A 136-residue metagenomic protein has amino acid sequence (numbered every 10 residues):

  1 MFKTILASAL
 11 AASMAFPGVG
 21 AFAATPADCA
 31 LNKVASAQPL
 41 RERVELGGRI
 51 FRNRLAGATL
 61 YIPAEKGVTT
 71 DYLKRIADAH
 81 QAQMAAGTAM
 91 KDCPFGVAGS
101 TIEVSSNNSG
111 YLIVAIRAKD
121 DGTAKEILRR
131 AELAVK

Functional and structural regions predicted by a protein language model:
M1-T4: Positively charged n-region of N-terminal signal peptides that target proteins for export
M14-F22: C-terminal segment of classical bacterial N-terminal signal peptides
A24-R54: Compositionally biased P/S/T/G-rich terminal and signal peptide-adjacent segments that lie outside catalytic cores
R49-V68, V114-A115: Terminal, regulation- and interaction-focused segments at domain boundaries
Y61-K91: Mature extracytoplasmic domains of secretory-pathway proteins
E65, D78, S109, K119-D121: Solvent-exposed coil/turn segments that connect beta secondary-structure elements in extracytoplasmic/periplasmic
M90-K119: Short, solvent-exposed interaction modules
K119-K136: C-terminal partner/receptor-binding element of secreted or periplasmic proteins
